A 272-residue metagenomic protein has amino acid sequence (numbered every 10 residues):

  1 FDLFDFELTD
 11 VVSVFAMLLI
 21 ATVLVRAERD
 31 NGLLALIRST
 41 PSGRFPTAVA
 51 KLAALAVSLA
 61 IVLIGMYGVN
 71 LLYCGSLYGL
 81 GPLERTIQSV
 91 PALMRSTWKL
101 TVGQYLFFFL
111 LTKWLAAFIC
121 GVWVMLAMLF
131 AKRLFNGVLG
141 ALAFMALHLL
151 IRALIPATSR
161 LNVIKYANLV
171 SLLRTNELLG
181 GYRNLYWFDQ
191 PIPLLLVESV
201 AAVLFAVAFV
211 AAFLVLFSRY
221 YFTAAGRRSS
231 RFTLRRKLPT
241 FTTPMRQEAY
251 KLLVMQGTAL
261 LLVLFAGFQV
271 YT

Functional and structural regions predicted by a protein language model:
F1-E28, V49-R133, R174-T175, N184 (+1 more regions): Secretory targeting signals
V12, F45-V62, R133-A141, E248 (+1 more regions): Alpha-helical transmembrane segments and their helix-start/interface "positive-inside/aromatic belt" motifs in integral
L18, L55-S76, L139-Y166, V263-Y271: Hydrophobic alpha-helical membrane-insertion segments
E28-A35: Hydrophobic transmembrane alpha-helix segments characteristic of membrane transport and insertion machinery
I37-R44: Short helix-to-coil transition segments within interhelical loops that connect adjacent transmembrane helices
Y78-Q104, F135-A225: Terminal transmembrane helical anchor/hairpin motif
A225-A266: Aromatic- and glycine-rich beta-strand/loop motifs that create alpha-glucan
